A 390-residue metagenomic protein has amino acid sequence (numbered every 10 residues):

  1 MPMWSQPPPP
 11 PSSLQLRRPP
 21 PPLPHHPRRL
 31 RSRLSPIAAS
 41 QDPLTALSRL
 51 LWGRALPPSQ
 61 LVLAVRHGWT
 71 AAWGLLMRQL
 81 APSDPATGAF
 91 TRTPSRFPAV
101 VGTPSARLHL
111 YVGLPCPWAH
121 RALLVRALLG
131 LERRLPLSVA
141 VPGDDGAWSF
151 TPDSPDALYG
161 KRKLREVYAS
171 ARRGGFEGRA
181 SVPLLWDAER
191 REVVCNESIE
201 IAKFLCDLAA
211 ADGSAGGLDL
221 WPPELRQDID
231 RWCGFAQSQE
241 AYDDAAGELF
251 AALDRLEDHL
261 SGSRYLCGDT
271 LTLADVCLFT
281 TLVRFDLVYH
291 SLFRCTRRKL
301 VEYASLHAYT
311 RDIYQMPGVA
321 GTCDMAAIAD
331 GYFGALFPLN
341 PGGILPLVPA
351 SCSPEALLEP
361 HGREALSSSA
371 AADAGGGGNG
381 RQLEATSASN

Functional and structural regions predicted by a protein language model:
M1-R29, P36-A39: N-terminal chloroplast transit peptides
R29-L266, Y303, L336-N390: GST-like domain detector, emphasizing the conserved glutathione-binding G-site in the N-terminal thioredoxin-like
E200, L271, D275-V276, T280 (+2 more regions): Amphipathic alpha-helical interaction segments
A211, D258-D269, L292, P317-C323: Surface-exposed helix-capping loop/turn segments at secondary-structure junctions
E240-D243, H290-A304: Acidic, serine/threonine/proline-rich low-complexity intrinsically disordered regions
A251, T280, V301-D312: Short amphipathic alpha-helical segments
L266-L292, K299, I313: GST superfamily/GST-like fold recognition
S305-F337: A contiguous, mid-protein "functional segment" used to position or interact with cofactors/ions or partner subunits
